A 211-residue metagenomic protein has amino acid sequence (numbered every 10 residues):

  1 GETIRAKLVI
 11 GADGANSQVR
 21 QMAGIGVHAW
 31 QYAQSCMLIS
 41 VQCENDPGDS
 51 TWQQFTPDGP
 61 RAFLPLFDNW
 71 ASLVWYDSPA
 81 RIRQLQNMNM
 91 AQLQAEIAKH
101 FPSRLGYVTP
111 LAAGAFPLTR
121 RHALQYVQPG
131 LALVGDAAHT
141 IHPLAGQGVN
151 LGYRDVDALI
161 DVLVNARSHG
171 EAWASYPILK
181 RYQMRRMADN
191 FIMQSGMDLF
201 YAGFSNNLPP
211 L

Functional and structural regions predicted by a protein language model:
E2-L118, A123, V127: Conserved FAD-binding catalytic core of PHBH/FMO-like flavoproteins
A12, G135, R154: Active-site flanking residues adjacent to catalytic metal/cofactor-binding acidic residues
Q42-D46, R120, D155-W173: A short, conserved beta-to-alpha structural element at the edge of catalytic cores that scaffolds binding
P117-L133, T140, F191-S195, A202-P210: FAD-binding beta-loop-beta segment adjacent to the flavin cofactor pocket
A137-A138, A145, R185: Acidic/histidine-enriched, beta-strand-rich ligand/metal-binding domains
H142-D155: A conserved FAD-binding loop/helix module that cradles the flavin
D161-L211: C-terminal helical "tail/cap" subdomain of flavin- and related membrane-associated enzymes
